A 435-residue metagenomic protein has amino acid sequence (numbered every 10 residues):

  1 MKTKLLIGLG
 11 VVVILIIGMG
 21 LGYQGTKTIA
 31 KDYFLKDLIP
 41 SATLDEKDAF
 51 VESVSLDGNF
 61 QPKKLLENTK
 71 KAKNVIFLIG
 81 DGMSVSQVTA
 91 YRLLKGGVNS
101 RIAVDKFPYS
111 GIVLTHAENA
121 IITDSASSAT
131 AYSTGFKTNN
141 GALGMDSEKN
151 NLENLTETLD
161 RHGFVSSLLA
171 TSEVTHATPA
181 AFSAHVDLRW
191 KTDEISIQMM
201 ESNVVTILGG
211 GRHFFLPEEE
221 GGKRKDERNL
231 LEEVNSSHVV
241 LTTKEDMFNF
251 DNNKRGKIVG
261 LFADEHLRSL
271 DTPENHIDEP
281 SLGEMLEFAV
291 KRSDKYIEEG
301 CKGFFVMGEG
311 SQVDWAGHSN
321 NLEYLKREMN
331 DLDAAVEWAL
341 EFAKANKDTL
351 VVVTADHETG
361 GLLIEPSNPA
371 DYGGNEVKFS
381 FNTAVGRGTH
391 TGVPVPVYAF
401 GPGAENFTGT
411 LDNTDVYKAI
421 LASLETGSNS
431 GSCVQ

Functional and structural regions predicted by a protein language model:
M1-G22: N-terminal Sec-pathway targeting helices
G20-D32: Hydrophobic single-pass membrane-insertion segments
K31-Y33, D37-D57, N68-N74, M83-V88 (+3 more regions): A post-motif C-terminal structural segment
D124-S147: A glycine- and small-residue-enriched flexible loop/hinge segment at structural boundaries
G144-E153, R189-W190, G283: Glycine-rich anion/phosphate-binding loops
V165: Residue-level detector of anion-binding/catalytic polar loops
